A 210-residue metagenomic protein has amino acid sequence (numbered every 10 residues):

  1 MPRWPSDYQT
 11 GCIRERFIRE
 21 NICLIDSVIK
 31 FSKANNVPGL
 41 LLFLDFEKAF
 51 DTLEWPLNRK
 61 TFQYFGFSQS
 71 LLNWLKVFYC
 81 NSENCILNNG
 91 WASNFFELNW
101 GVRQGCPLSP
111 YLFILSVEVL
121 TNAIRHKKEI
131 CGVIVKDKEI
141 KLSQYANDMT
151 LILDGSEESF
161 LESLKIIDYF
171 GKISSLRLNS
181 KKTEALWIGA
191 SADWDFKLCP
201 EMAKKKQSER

Functional and structural regions predicted by a protein language model:
M1-R210: Nucleotidyl polymerases of mobile genetic elements and RNA viruses
